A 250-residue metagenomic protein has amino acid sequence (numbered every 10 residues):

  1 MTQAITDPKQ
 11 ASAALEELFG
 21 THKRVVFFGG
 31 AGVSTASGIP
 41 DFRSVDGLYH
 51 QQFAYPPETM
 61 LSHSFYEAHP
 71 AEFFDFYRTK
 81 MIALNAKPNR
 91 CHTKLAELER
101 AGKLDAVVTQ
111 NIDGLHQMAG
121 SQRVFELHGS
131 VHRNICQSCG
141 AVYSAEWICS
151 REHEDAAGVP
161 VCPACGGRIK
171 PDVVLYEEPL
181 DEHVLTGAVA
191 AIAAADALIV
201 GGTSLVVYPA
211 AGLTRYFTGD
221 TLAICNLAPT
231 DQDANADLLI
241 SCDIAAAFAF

Functional and structural regions predicted by a protein language model:
M1-F250: Conserved catalytic core of sirtuin-type NAD+-dependent deacylases
